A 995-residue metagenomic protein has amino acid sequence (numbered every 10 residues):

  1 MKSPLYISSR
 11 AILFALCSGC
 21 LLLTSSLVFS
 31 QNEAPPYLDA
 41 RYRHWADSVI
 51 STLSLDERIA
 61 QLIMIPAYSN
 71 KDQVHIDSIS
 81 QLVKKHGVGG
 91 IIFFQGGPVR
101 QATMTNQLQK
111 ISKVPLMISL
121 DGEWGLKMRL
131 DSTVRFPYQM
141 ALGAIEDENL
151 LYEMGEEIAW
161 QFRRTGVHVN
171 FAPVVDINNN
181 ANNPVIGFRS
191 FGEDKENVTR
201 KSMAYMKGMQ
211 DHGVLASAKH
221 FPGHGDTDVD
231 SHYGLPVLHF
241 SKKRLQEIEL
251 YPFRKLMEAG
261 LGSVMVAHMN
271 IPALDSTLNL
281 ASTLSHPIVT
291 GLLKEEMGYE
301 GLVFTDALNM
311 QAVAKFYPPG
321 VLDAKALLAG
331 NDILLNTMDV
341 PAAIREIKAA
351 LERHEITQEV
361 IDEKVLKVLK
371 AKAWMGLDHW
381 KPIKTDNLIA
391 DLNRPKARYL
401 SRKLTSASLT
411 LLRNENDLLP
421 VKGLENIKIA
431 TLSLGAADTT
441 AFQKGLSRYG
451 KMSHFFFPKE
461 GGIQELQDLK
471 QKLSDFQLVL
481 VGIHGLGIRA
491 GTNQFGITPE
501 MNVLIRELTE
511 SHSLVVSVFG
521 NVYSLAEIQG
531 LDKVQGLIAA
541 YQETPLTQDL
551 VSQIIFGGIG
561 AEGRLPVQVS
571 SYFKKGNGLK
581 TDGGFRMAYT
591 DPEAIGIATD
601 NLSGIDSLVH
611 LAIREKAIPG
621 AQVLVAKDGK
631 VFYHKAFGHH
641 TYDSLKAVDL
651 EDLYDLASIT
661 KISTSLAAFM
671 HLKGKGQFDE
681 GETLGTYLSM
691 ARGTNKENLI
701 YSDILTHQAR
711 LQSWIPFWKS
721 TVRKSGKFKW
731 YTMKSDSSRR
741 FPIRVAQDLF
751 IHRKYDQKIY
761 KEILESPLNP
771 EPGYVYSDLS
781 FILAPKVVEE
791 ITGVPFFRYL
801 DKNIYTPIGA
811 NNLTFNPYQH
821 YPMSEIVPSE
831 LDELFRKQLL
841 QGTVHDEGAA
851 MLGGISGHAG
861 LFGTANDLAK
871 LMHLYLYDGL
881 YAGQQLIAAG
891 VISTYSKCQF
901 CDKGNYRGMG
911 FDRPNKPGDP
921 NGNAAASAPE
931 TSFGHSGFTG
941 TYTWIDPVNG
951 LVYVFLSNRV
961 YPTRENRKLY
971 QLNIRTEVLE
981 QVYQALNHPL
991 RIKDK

Functional and structural regions predicted by a protein language model:
M1-E33: Bacterial Sec-dependent N-terminal signal peptides
S30-I65, S69-L82, E295, Y317-A594 (+1 more regions): Preference for extracellular/luminal or secreted protein segments
S54, I91, R100-L116, L126-M128 (+2 more regions): Second-shell residues forming the walls of enzyme active-site clefts
G89, G262, V368, I613-A647 (+4 more regions): A short, well-structured edge-of-sheet supersecondary motif
I361-L366, K370-D378, F455-G461, Q568-K574 (+8 more regions): Short, gly/Ser/Thr-rich active-site loops of penicillin-recognizing serine hydrolases
A594-L656, Q677-D679, T686, L839 (+3 more regions): Short, conserved catalytic-motif segment at the N-terminal edge
E615-Q622, D643-I704, P767-S780, S856-A859: Short active-site loop at a secondary-structure junction that contains or immediately precedes the catalytic residue(s)
K696-E930: Short, surface-exposed loop or secondary-structure junction motifs that flank catalytic or metal-binding residues
